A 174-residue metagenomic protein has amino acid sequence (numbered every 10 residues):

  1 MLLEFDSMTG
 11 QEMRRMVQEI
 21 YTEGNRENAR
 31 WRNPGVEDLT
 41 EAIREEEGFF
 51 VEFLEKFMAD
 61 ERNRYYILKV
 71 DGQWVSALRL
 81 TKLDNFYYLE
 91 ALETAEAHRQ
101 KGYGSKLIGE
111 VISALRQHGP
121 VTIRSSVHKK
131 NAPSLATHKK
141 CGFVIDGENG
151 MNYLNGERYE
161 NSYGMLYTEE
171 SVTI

Functional and structural regions predicted by a protein language model:
S7-Q11, Q18-E90, A95-E96, I108: Acetyl-CoA-dependent GNAT
L92-Q100, V127-K130: A short, internal acetyl-CoA/4′-phosphopantetheine-binding micro-motif in the GNAT/acyltransferase core
H98, G102-E110: Conserved acetyl-CoA pyrophosphate-binding loop and the N-cap/start of the following alpha-helix in GNAT-like
S105, K129-G147: Conserved active-site alpha-helix within GNAT-family acetyltransferase domains
L115-V127: Conserved GNAT acetyl-CoA-binding A-motif
S125-L135, N152-N155: Conserved beta-strand-loop-alpha-helix junction that forms the acyl-donor binding cleft
M151-I174: C-terminal "cap" of GNAT-fold acetyltransferases
